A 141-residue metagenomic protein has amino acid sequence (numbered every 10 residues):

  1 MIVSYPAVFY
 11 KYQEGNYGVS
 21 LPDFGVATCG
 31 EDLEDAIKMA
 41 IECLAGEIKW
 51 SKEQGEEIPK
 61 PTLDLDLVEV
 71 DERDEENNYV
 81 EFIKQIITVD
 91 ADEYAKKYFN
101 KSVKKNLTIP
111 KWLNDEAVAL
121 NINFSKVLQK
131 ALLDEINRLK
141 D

Functional and structural regions predicted by a protein language model:
I2-S4, A45-N106, W112-L120, K126 (+1 more regions): Short, charged, surface-exposed hinge/linker loops at domain edges that act as mobile lids or interdomain connectors
Y5, Y17, V26-T28: Structural detector for hydrophobic anchor residues on beta-strands
F9-D23: Short aromatic-glycine-(Arg/Gly/Cys) micro-motifs in beta-strand/loop hairpins
P22-G25, N121-I122: A short beta-strand motif that forms part of the nucleic acid-binding face of small beta-barrel RNA-binding folds
F24-D35, N106: A short, exposed loop/beta-hairpin motif centered on an aromatic-Gly-Thr core
D35-G46: A short, charged, amphipathic alpha-helix used as a generic interaction element across diverse proteins
D134: Alpha-helical DNA-recognition elements
